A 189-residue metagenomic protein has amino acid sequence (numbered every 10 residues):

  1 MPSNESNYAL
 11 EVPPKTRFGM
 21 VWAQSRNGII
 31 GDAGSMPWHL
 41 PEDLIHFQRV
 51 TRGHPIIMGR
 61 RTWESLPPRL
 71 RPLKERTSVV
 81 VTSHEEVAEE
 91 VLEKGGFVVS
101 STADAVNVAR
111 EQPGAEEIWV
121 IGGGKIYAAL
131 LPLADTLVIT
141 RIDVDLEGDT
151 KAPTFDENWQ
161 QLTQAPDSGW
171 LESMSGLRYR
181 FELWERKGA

Functional and structural regions predicted by a protein language model:
P2-A189: Enzymes that bind and transform nitrogen-containing heteroaromatic metabolites
